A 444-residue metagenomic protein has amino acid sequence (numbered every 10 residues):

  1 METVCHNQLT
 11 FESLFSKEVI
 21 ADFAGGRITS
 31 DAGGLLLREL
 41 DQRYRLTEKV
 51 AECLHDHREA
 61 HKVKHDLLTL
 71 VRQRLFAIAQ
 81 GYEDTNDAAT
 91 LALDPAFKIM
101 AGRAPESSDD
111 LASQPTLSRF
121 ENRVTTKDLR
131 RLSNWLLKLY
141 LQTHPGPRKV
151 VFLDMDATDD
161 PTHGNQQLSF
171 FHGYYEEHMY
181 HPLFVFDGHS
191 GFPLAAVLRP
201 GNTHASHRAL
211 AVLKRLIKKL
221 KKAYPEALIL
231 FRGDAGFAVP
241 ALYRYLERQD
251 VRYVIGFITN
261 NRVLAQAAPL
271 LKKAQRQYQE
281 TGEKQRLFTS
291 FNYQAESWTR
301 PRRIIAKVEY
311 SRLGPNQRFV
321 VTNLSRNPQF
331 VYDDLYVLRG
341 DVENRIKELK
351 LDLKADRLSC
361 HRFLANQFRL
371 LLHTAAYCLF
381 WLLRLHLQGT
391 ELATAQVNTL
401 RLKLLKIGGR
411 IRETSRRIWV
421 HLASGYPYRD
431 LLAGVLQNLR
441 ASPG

Functional and structural regions predicted by a protein language model:
M1-H204, R208-A223, E391, I407-G444: Dynamic "connector" segments at or just before major functional cores
V4-D22, R252-K354, Q437-G444: An anionic, glycine-rich sequence signature occurring as long contiguous blocks
L40, A88, Q329-F368, L372 (+1 more regions): Short amphipathic alpha-helical "interface-anchor" segments enriched in bulky aromatics
D156, E226-A238: Acidic/histidine-rich, metal-coordinating catalytic segments
T158-D160, S190, R199-G201, I258-N260 (+9 more regions): Short, glycine-/Ser/Thr-/acidic-enriched flexible segments
Y243-R252: Short, surface-exposed basic-aromatic patches at helix termini and helix-loop junctions that form
A355-G425: Basic, amphipathic alpha-helical segments enriched in Lys/Arg and hydrophobic/aromatic residues
